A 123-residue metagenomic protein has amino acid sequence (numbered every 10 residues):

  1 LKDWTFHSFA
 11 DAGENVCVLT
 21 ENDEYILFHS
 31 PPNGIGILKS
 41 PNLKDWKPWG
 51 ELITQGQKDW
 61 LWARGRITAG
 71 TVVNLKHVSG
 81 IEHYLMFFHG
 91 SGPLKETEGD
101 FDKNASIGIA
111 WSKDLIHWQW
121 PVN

Functional and structural regions predicted by a protein language model:
L1-N123: Carbohydrate-active catalytic/glycan-binding domains of CAZyme proteins, especially the secreted or lumenal ectodomains
